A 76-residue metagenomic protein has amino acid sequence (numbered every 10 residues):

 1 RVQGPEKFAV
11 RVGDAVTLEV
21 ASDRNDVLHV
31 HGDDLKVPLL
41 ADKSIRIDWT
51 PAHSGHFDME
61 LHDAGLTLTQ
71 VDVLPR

Functional and structural regions predicted by a protein language model:
R1-V16: N-terminal edge beta-strand
E6-F8, D34-P38: Beta-strand-rich interaction surfaces with strong enrichment in secreted/lumenal proteins
D14-E19, R46-T50: Short linear motifs in intrinsically disordered
E19-V20, D63: Structural motif
A21-D26: Short proline/glycine-enriched turn/loop motifs at strand-loop junctions of beta-rich domains
V27-G32: Short beta-strand and strand-turn-strand segments in soluble, beta-rich domains
L39-R76: Extracellular/periplasmic metallocenter environments
